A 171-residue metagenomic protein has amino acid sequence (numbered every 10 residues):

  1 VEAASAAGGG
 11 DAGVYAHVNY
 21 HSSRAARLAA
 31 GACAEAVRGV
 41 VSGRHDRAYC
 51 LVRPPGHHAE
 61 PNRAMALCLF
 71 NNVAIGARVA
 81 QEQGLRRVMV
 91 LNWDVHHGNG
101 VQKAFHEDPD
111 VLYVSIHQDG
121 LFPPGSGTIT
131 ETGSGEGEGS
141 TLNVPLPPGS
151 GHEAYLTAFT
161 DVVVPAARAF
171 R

Functional and structural regions predicted by a protein language model:
V1-R171: HDAC/HDAC-like amidohydrolase catalytic core signature
